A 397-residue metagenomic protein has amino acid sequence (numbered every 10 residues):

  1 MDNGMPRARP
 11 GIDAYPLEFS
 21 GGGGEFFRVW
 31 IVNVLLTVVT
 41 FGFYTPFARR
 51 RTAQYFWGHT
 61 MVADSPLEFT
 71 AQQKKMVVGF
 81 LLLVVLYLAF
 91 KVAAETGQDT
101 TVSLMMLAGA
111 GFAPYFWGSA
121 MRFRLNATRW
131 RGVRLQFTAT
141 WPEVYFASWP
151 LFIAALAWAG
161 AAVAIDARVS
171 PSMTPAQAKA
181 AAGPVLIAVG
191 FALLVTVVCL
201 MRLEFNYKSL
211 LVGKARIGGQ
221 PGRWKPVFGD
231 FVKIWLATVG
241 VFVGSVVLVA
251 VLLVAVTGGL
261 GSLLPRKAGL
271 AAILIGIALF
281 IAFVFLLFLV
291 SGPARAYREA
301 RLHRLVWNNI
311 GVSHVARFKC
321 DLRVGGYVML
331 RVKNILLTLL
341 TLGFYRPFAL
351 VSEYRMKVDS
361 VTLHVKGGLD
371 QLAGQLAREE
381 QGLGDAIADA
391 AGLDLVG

Functional and structural regions predicted by a protein language model:
M1-F26, W30-A167, V195-K208: Transmembrane-helix bundle segments that line or gate the permeation/cavity pathway in multi-pass membrane proteins
N3, V239, A255, F280-G397: Intrinsically disordered cytosolic tails
P16-L36, E68-V85, V133-A159, G213-V247 (+1 more regions): Interfacial aromatic "cap" segments that immediately flank transmembrane helices in multipass membrane proteins
V29, Q54, G79, R122 (+8 more regions): Charged/polar, solvent-exposed surface patches and flexible loops
A48, T52-A53, G118, C199-Y207 (+7 more regions): Charged, low-complexity, helix-prone segments enriched in Lys/Glu/Asp/Gln
W57-P66, F123-W141, K208-F231, A300-G325 (+1 more regions): Juxtamembrane inter-helical linkers in multi-pass membrane proteins
L88-G109, A157-T196, S245-R295, L350 (+2 more regions): Membrane-helix interface segments in multi-pass membrane proteins
